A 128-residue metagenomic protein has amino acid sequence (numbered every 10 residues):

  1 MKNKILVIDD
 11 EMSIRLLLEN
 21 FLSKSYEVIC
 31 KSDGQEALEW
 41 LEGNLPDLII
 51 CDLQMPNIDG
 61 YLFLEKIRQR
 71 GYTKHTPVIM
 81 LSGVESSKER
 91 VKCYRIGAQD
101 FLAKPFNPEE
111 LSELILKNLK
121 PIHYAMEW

Functional and structural regions predicted by a protein language model:
M12-I29: Two-component/phosphorelay signaling modules centered on CheY-like receiver
C30-L48: Acidic, metal-coordinating helix/loop segments flanking the phosphotransfer/catalytic sites of two-component signaling
K31-Q35, R90, P108: Conserved Asp/Asn-Gly motif in the active-site loop of CheY-like receiver
D52, S82: Active-site residues of response regulator receiver
M55: Receiver (REC) domain active-site loop signature in two-component systems and cognate sites in sensor histidine kinases
F106-L116: C-terminal output helix
